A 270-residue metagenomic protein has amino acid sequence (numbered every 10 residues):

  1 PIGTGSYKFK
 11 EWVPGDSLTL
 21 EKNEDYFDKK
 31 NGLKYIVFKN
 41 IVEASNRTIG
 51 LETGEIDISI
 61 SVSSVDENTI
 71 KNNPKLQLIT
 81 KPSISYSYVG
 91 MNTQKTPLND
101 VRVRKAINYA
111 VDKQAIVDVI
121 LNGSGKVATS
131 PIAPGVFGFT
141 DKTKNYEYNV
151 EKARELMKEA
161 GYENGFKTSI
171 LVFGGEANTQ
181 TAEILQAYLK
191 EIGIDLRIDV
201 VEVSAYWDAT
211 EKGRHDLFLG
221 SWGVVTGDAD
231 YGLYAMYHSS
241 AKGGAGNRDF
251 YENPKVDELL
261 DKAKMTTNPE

Functional and structural regions predicted by a protein language model:
P1-K30, Y35, V150-E151, E155: Gly/Pro-rich hinge or "lid" segments in bacterial periplasmic/extracellular proteins
G5-K10, L18-T19, K34-N40, I58 (+3 more regions): Short, well-ordered beta-strand elements
G5-S6, L33-Y35, S83-A128, L156 (+2 more regions): Alpha-helical secondary-structure segments
P14, R154, K158-V224, P269: Ligand/substrate-recognition segments at binding pockets and active sites
N23-T69, D195: Ligand-site clamp/hinge motif
N68-T80, K212-H215, D228-A245: Ligand-binding "clamshell"
K126-E159, A177-Q180: Structural transition elements
D195-Y206, E211, G220, Y234-E270: Extracytoplasmic/peripheral linker and loop segments enriched in polar/acidic and small residues with frequent Thr/Pro
